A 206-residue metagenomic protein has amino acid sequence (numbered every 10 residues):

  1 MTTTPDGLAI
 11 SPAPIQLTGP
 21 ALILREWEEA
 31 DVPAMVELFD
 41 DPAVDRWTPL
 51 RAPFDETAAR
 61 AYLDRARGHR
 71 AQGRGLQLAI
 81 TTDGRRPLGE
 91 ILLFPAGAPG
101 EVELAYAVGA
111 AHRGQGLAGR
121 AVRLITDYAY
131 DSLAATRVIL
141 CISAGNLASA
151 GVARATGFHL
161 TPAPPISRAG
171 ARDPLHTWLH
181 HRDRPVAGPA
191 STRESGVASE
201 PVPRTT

Functional and structural regions predicted by a protein language model:
M1-P42, Q77-T206: Acyl-donor (CoA/ACP) binding surface of acyl/acetyltransferases
A43-R65, L76-L78: Conserved GNAT-fold acetyl-CoA-binding loop/helix
R65-A66, Y128: A generic secondary-structure signal
G68-G73: Short loop/turn motifs at secondary-structure junctions and domain boundaries
